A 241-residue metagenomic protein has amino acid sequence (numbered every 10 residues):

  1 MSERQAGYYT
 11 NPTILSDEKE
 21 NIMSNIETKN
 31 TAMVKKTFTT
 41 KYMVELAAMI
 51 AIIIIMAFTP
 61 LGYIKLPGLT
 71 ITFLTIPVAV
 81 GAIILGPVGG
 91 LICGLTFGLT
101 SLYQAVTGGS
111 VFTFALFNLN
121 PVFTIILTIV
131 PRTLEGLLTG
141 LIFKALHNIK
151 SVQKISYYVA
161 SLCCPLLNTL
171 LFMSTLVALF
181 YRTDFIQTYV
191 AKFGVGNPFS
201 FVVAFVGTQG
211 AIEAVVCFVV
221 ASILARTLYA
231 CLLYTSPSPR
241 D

Functional and structural regions predicted by a protein language model:
S24-C93: Hydrophobic transmembrane alpha-helices
A57-L69, L95-L137, L141-I142: Interfacial aromatic-anchored transmembrane helix boundaries in multi-pass membrane proteins
P60, I64, G68, G108 (+4 more regions): Membrane-interfacial segments
F123, L127, V195-V216: Individual transmembrane alpha-helices with interfacial aromatic-anchor signatures
H147-L170: Internal alpha-helical transmembrane segments of multi-pass membrane proteins
T169-K192: Juxtamembrane non-transmembrane "cap" segments at the membrane-aqueous interface of multi-pass membrane proteins
Y234-D241: Conserved small/polar residues in nucleotide/adenosyl-binding loops
